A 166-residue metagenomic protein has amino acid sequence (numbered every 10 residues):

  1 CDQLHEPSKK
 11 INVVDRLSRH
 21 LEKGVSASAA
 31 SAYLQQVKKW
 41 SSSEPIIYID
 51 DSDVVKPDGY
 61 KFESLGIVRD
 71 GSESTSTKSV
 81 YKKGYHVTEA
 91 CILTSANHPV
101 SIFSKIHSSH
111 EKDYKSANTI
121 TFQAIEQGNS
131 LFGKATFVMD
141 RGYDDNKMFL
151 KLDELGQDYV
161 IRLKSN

Functional and structural regions predicted by a protein language model:
C1-N166: Conserved, well-structured functional cores that handle cations and Mg-NTP chemistry
